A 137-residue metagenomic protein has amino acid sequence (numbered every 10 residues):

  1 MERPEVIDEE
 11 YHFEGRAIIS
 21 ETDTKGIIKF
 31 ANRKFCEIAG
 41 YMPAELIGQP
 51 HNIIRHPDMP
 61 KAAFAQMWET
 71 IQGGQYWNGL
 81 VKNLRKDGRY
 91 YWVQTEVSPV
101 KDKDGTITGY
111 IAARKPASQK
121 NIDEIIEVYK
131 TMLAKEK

Functional and structural regions predicted by a protein language model:
I19, I28-K29: Conserved hydrophobic beta-strand signature of PAS-family and PAS-like sensory domains
N32-F35, G88: N-terminal capping loop/helix in small sensory signaling domains highlighted by a polar->aromatic N-x2-3-F motif
F35-L46: PAS/PAS-like sensory domain cap-loop motif
I47-D58: PAS-family sensory/regulatory domains
P57-Q72, K120-D123: PAS/Per-ARNT-Sim sensory domains
K82-D87, K101-D102: PAS-family sensory domains
E96-Y110, K115-I125: Short loop/turn elements at sensory-signaling interfaces that couple input to output
